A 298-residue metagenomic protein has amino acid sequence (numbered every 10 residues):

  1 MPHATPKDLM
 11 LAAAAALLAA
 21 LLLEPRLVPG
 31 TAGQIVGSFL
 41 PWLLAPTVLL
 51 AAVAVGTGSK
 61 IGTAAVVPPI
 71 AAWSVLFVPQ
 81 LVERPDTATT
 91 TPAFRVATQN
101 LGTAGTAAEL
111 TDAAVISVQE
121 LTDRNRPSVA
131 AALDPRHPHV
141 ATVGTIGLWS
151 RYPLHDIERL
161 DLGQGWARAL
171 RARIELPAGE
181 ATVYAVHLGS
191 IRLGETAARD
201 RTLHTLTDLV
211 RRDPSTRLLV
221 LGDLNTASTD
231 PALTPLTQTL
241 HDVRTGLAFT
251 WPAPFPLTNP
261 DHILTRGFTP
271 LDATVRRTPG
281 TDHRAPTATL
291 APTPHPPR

Functional and structural regions predicted by a protein language model:
P2-A131: N-terminal, active-site-proximal structural segment of metallo-dependent hydrolase catalytic domains
V96, G102-A107, E120-R298: Soluble catalytic domains of enzymes that build or remodel membrane lipids, polysaccharides, and related
